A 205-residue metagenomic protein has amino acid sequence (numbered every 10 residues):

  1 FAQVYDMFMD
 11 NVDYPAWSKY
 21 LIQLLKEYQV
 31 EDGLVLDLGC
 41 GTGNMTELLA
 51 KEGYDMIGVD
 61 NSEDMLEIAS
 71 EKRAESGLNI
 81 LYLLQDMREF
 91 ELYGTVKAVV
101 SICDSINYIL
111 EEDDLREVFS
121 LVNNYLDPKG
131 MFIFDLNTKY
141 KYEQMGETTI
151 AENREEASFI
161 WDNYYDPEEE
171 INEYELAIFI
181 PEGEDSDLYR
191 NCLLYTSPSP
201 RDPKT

Functional and structural regions predicted by a protein language model:
F1-E31: Conserved class I S-adenosyl-L-methionine
D32-G39: Conserved class I S-adenosyl-L-methionine
N44-E89: Class I SAM-dependent methyltransferase SAM/SAH-binding core
E91-A98: A short acidic, Gly/Pro-enriched loop at the edge of an enzyme's catalytic core that lines a small-molecule cofactor
R116-P128: A short glycine-rich, Lys/Arg-flanked "PGG" loop and its adjoining helix->strand segment in the class I
I133-N163: Conserved class I S-adenosyl-L-methionine
A157-L194: Substrate-binding/catalytic lobe of Class I Rossmann-like enzymes that use SAM or dcSAM, i.e., the mid-to-C-terminal
Y195-P200: Conserved small/polar residues in nucleotide/adenosyl-binding loops
